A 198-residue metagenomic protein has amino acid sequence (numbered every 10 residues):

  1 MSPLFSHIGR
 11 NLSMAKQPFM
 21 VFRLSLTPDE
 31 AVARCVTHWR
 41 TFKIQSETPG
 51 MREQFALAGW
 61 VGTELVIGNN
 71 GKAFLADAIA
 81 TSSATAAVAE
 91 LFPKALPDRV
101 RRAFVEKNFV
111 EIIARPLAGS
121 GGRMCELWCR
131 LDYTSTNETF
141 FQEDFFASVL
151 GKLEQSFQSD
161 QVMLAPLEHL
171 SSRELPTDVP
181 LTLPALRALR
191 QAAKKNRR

Functional and structural regions predicted by a protein language model:
S2-R197: Ser/Thr-rich, low-complexity intrinsically disordered terminal regions
